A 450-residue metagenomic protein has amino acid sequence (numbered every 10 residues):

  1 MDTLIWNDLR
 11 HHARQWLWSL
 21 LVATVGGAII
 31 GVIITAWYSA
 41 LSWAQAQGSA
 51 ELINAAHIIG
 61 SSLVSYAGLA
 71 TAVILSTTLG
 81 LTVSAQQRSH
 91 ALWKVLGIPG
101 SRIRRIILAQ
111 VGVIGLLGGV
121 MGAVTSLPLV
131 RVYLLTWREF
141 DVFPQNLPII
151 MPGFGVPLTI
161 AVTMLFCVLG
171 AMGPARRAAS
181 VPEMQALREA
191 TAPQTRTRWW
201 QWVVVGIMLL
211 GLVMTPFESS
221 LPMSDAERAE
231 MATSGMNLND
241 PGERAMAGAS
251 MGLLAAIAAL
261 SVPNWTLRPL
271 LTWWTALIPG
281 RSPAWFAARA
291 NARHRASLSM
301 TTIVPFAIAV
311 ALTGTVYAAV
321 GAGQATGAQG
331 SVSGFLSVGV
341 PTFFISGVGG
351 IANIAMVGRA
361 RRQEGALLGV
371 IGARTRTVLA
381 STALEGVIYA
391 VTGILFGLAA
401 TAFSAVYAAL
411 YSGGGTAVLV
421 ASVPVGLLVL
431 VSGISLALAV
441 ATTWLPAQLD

Functional and structural regions predicted by a protein language model:
D2, W6-A36, A55, G68-T71 (+3 more regions): Alpha-helical transmembrane segments, especially those used as permease/efflux helices and single-pass anchors
L4, Q15-L17, V73-I114, V348-V387: Interfacial "coupling" helices/loops that link adjacent transmembrane helices in transporter permeases
W16-L20, T71, I107-L127, M164 (+3 more regions): Selective transmembrane-helix segments that form parts of the transport pathway or gating/packing helices in multipass
A28-S39, L79, G112-D141, V156-S180 (+4 more regions): Small-residue-rich transmembrane alpha-helices
A40-A56, V130-F154, D225-G242, G327-S333 (+1 more regions): Short juxtamembrane loops and helix-capping segments at transmembrane helix boundaries of multi-pass membrane proteins
A46-A190, Q194-R196: Membrane-anchoring hydrophobic segments
L52-T71, G155, A249-A255, A325-G347 (+1 more regions): Loop-to-helix entry region at the N-terminal start of transmembrane alpha-helices in multi-pass membrane transporters
G323-V440, W444-A447: C-terminal structured domain segments across diverse proteins
